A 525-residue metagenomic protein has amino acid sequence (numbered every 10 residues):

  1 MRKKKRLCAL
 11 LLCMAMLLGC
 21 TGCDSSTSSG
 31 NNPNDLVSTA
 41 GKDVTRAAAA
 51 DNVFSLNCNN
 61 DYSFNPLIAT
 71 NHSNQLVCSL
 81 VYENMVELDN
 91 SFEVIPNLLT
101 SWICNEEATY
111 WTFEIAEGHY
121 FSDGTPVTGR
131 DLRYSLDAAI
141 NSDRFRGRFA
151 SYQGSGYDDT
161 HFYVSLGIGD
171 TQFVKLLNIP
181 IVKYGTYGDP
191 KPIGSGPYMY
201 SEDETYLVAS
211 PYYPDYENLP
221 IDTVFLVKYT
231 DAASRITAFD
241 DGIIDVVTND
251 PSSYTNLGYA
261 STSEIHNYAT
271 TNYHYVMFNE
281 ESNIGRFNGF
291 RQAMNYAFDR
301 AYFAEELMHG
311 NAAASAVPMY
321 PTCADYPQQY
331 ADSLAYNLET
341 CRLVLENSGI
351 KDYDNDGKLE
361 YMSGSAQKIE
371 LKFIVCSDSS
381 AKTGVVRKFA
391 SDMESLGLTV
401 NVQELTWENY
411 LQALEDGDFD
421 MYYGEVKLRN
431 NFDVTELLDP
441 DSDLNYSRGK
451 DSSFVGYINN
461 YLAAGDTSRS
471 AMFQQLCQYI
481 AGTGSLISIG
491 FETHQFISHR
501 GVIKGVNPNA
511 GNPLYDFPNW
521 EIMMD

Functional and structural regions predicted by a protein language model:
K3, L56-E106: N-terminal lobe/hinge region of extracytoplasmic solute-binding protein
L18-G22: C-terminal motif of bacterial Sec signal peptides marking the signal peptidase cleavage site
T100-D143, I284-R286: Aromatic- and charge-enriched surface segment that lines or borders ligand/interaction sites
A116, V208-P214, Y268-A293, A297 (+4 more regions): A bilobed periplasmic-binding-protein/Venus flytrap-type ligand-binding module shared by bacterial periplasmic
L166-T223, D231-S234, L338-E339, L343: Gly/Pro-rich hinge or "lid" segments in bacterial periplasmic/extracellular proteins
Y212-L257, T399: Ligand-site clamp/hinge motif
R286-A390: Append "and occasionally in soluble cytosolic enzymes with long acidic Gly/Pro-rich linkers
A297-Q328, T383-A390, L414-D525: Detector for C-terminal structural segments
